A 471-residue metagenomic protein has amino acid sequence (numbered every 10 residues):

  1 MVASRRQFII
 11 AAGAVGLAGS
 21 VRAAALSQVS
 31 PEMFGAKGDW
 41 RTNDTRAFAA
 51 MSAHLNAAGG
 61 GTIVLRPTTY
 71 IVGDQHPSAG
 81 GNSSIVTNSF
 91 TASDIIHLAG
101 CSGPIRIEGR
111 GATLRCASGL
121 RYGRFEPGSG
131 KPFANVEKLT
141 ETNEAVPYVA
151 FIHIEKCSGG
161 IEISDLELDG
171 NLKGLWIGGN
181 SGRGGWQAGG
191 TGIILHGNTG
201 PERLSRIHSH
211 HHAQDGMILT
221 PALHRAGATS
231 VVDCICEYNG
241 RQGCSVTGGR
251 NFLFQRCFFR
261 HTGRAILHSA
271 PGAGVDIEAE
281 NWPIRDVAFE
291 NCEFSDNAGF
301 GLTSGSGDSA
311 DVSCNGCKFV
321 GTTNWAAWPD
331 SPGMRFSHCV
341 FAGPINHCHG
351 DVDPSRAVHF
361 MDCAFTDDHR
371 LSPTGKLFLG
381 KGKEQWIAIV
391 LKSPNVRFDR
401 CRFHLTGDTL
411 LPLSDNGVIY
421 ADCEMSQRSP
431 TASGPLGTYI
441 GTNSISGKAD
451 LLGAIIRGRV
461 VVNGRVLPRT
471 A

Functional and structural regions predicted by a protein language model:
M1-V15: N-terminal secretory signal peptides and thylakoid transit peptides that target proteins across membranes
A18-S20: N-terminal signal peptide c-region/cleavage motif recognized by signal peptidases
A23-S27: Boundary at the C-terminal end of the N-terminal hydrophobic targeting segment
Q28, M33-R46, N88-S89, P104-G184 (+1 more regions): Right-handed parallel beta-helix/beta-spiral solenoid domain characteristic of secreted/periplasmic
A49-S52, G59-G128, L168: N-terminal extracellular ligand-recognition/capping segment immediately after the signal peptide
N56-A57, E280: Residue-level signal for alpha-helix termini/capping positions
G80-L98, Y122-I154, I177-H196, H211-A222 (+8 more regions): Extracellular beta-strand/beta-solenoid scaffold signature
P104, E108-T113, G159-G170, T199-H211 (+9 more regions): Right-handed parallel beta-helix
